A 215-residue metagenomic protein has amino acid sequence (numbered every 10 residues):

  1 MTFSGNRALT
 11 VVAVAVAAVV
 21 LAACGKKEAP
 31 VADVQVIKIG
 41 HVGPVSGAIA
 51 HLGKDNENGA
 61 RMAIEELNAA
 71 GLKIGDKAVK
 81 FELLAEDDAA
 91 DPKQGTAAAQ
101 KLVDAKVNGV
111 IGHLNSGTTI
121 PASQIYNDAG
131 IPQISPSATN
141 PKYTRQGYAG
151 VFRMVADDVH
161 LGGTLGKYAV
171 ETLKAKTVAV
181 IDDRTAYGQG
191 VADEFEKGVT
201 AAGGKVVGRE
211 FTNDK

Functional and structural regions predicted by a protein language model:
M1-V12: Bacterial N-terminal signal peptides that target proteins for export
V19-A23: C-terminal motif of bacterial Sec signal peptides marking the signal peptidase cleavage site
K26-V31, H51-D55, K73-R145, T212-K215: Beta-alpha junction/loop-to-helix N-cap segments that form part of ligand/metal-binding clefts
V36-K38, E82, K176-T177: Residues that mark the start of a beta-strand
I37-R61, E86-P92, L114-G117, I181-Q189: Extracytoplasmic "Venus flytrap"
N58-E82, T200-K205: Signal peptide-proximal N-terminal region of secreted/periplasmic/extracellular or secretory-lumen proteins
A60, A122, F195: Aromatic/hydrophobic pocket-lining residues that form π-stacking "cages" and hydrophobic walls in ligand
A97, N140-K142, A149-K215: Extracellular/periplasmic Venus flytrap/periplasmic-binding protein
